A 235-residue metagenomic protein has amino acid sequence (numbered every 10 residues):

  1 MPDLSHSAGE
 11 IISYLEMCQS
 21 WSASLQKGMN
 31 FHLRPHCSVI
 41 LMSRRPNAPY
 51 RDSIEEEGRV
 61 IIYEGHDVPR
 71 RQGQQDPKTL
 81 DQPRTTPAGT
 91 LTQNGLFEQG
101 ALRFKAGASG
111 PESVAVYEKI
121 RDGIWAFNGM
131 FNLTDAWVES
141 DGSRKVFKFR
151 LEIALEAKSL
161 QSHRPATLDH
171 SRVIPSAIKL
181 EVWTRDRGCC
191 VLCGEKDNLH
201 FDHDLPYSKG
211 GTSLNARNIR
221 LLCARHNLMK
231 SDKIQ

Functional and structural regions predicted by a protein language model:
P2-A126: Acidic, glycine-rich low-complexity segments with interspersed aromatic residues
V39-R44, F149-L151, C190: Generic recognition of long tandem-repeat/solenoid scaffolds
I40, V114, F131, F149 (+2 more regions): A broad, low-specificity signal marking well-ordered, structured residues that form hydrophobic/aromatic
G100-A101, L155-C189, S213, R217 (+1 more regions): Short, charged surface segments at domain edges that flank catalytic/cofactor-binding sites
V116, V191-L192: A structural signal for short, well-ordered beta-strand segments and their strand-loop junctions that often border
K119-A166: Compact mixed alphabeta submodule
C193-L221, I234: Histidine-centered nuclease catalytic patch
A224-Q235: Long, charge-rich boundary regions
